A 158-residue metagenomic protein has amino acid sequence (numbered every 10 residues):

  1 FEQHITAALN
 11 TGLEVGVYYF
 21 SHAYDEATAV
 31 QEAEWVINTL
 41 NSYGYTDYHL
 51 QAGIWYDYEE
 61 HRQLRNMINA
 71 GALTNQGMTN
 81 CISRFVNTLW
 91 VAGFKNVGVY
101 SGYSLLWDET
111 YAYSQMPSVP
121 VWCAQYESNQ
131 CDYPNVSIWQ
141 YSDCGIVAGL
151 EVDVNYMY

Functional and structural regions predicted by a protein language model:
F1-V86, W90-A92: Substrate-binding cleft of extracellular glycoside hydrolase catalytic domains
V15, S21-A27, E59-L64, Y103-W107 (+2 more regions): Solvent-exposed loop/turn segments at secondary-structure junctions within structured extracellular/periplasmic domains
V15-Y18, A52-Y56, V97-V99, V121-Q125 (+1 more regions): Hydrophobic faces of well-ordered beta-strands that scaffold small-molecule active sites in alpha/beta enzyme cores
A29-I37, L106-M116: Distinct, well-ordered alpha-helical segments
M67-I68, D108-A112, L150: A short secondary-structure junction signal
A70-T74, Y100, Y113: Basic/polar, cationic surfaces and motifs that engage anionic cell-wall and phosphate/carboxylate ligands
A92-W107: Aromatic-lined carbohydrate-recognition surfaces of secreted/lumenal glycan-active proteins
S114-Y158: Functionally critical loop-and-helix segments that line ligand-binding/catalytic clefts of soluble enzyme domains
